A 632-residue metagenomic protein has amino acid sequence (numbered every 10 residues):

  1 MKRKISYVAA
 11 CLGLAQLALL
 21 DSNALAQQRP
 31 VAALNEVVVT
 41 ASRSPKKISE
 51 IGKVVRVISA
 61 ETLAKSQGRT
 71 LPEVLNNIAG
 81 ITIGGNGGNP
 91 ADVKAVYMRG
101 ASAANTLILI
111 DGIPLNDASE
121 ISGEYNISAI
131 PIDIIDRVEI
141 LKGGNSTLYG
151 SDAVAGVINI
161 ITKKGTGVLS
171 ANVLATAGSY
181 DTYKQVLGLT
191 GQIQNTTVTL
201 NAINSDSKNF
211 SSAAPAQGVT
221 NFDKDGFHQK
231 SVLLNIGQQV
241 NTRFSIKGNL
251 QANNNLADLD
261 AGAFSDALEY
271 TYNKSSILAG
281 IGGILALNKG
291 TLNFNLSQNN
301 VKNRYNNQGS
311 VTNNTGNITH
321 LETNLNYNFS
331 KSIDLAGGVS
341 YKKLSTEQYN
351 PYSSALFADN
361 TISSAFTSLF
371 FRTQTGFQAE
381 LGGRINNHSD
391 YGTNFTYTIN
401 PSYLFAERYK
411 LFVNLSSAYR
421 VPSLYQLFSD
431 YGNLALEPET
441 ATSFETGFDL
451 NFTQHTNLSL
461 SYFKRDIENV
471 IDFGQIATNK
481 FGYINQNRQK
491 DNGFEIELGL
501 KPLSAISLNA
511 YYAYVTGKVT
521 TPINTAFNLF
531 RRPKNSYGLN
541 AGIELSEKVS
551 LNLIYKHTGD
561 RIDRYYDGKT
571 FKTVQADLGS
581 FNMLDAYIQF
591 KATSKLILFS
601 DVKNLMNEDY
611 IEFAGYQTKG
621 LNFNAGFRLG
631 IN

Functional and structural regions predicted by a protein language model:
V8-G13, A26, L187, G237-V240 (+1 more regions): Conserved C-terminal beta-signal and adjacent last beta-strands/turns of outer-membrane beta-barrel proteins
E36, L71-V74, K94-Y97, L109 (+4 more regions): N-terminal periplasmic accessory domains that precede and gate Gram-negative outer-membrane beta-barrel machines
P72, N76-P114: Extracytoplasmic beta-strand/coil segments of soluble accessory domains associated with Gram-negative outer-membrane
P114-K142: Short acidic/polar hinge/loop motifs at secondary-structure boundaries that mediate gating or recognition
N159, T166-G167, T176, G191-Y270: Periplasmic-side early beta-strands and strand-to-turn transitions of outer-membrane beta-barrels
N241, S330-A336, S340, L344-I467 (+5 more regions): Structural signature of Gram-negative outer-membrane beta-barrels, strongest in the C-terminal barrel of TonB-dependent
S265-G282, A286, L404, Y409-K410 (+5 more regions): Outer-membrane beta-barrel signature, preferentially recognizing the C-terminal barrel domain of Gram-negative
T373-T375, K464, N485-Y566, S594 (+2 more regions): Gram-negative outer-membrane beta-barrel transporters
